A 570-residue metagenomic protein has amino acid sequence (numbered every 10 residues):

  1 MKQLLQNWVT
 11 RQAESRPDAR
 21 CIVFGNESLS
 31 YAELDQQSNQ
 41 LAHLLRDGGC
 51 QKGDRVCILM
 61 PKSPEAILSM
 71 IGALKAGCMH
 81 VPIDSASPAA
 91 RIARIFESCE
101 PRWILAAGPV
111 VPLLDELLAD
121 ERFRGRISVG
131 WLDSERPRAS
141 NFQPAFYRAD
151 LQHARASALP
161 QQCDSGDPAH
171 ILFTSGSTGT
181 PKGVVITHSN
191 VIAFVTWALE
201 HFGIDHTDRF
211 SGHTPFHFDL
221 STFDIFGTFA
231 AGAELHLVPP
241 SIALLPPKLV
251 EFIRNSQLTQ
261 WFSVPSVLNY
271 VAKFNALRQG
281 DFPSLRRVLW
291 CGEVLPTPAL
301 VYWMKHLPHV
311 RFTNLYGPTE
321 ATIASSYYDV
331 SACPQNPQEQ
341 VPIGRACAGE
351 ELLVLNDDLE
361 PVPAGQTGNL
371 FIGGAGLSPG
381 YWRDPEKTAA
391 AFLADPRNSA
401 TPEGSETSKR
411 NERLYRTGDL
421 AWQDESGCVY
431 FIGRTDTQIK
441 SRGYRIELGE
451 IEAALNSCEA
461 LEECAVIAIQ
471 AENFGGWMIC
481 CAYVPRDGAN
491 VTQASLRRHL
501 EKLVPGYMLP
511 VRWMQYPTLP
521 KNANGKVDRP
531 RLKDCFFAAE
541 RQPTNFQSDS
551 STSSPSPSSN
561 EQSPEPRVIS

Functional and structural regions predicted by a protein language model:
M1-I171, I186-T187, A193, P296 (+5 more regions): AMP-binding/adenylate-forming domain of the ANL superfamily
L4-L5, A89, I104-Q161, V191 (+3 more regions): AMP-dependent adenylate-forming
W8, V23, R55-L59, I67-L74 (+12 more regions): Short, well-ordered beta-strand segments
M60-S63, D84, I204, T214-S221 (+3 more regions): Conserved AMP-binding
S69-G77, V191, G227-F229, V466 (+1 more regions): Short hydrophobic alpha-helical segments of the AMP-binding
I171-V184: Conserved adenylation A10 loop of the ANL superfamily
K182-S211, D219-T259, F274: Conserved AMP-binding/adenylation subdomain of ANL enzymes
A230-A233, L258-F262, A272-P342, E351: Gly/Ser/Thr-rich phosphate-binding loop
